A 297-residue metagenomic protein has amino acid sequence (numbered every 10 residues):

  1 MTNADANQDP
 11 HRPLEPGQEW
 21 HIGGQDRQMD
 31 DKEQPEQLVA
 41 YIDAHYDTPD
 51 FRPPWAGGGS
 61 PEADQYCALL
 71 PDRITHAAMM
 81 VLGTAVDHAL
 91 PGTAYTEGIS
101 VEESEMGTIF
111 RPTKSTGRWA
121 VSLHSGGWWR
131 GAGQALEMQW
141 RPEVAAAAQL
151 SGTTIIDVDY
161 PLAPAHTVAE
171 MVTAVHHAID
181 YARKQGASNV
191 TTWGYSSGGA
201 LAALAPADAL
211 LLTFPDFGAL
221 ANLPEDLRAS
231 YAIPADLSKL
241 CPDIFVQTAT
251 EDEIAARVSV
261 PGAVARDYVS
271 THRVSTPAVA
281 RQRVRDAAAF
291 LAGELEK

Functional and structural regions predicted by a protein language model:
M1-T108: A glycine/proline-hinged amphipathic helix-loop "lid/cap" segment that gates access to hydrophobic ligand pockets
S104-M106, F110-G152: Short, surface-exposed "cap/lid" segments of acyl-processing enzymes
G126, D159-A163, T271: Short beta-to-alpha linker loops that shape the active-site pocket of alpha/beta-hydrolase fold enzymes
Q139-W140, A148-A178: Active-site catalytic motif of lipid deacylating hydrolases and related acyltransferases
A165-Q185, A203, R283, A287: Alpha/beta-hydrolase active-site loop
H176-I233: Primarily recognizes the serine-hydrolase "nucleophile elbow" in alpha/beta-hydrolase and SGNH/GDSL folds
L212, G218-A280: The feature captures the conserved acid-bearing segment of alpha/beta-hydrolase catalytic domains
R273-G293: Post-His helix in hydrolase/transferase enzymes
